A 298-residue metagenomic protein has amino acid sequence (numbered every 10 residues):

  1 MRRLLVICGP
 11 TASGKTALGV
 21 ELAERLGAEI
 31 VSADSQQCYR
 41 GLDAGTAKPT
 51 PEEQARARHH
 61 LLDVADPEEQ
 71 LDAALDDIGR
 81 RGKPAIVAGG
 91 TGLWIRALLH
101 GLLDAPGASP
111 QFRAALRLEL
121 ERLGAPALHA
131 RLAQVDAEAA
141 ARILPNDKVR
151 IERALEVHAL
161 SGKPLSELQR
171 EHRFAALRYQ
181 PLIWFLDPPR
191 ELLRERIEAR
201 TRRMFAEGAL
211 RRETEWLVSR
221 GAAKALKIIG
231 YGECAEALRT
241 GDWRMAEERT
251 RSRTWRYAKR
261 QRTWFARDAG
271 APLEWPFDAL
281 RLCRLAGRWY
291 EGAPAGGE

Functional and structural regions predicted by a protein language model:
M1-E298: Phosphate/pyrophosphate-binding catalytic cores of soluble transferases and nucleic-acid-acting enzymes
